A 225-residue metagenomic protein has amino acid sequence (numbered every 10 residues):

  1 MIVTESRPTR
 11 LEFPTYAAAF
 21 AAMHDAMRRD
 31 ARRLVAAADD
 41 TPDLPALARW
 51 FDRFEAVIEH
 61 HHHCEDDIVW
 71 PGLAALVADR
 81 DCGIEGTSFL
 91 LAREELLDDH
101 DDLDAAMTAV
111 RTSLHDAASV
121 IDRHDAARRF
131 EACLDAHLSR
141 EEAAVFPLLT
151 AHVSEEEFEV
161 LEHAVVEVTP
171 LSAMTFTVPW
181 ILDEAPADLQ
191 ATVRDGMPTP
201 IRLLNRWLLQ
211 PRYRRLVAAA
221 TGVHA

Functional and structural regions predicted by a protein language model:
M1-A225: Small-residue-biased structural context
